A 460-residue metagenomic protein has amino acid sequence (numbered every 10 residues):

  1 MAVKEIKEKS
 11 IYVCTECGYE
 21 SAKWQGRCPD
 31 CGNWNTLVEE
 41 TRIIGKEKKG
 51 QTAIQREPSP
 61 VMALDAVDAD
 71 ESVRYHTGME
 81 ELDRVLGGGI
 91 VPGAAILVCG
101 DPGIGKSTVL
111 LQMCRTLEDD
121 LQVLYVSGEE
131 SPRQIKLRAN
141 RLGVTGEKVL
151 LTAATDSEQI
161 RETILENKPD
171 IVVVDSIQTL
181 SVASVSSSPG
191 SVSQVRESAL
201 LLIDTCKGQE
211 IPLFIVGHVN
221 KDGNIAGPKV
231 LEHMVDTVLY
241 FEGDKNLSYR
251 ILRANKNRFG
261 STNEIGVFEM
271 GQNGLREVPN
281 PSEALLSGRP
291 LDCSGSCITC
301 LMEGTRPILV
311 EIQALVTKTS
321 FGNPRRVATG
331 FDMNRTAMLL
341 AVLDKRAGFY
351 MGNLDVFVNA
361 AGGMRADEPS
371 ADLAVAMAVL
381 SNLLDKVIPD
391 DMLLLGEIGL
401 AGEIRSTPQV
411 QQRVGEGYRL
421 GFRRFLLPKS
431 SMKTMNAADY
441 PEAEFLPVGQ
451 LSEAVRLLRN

Functional and structural regions predicted by a protein language model:
A2-V3: P-loop/Walker A NTP-binding region and its immediately flanking N-terminal helices in P-loop NTPase folds
I6-E16, E20-R84, V91-L97, I104-R115 (+5 more regions): Peripheral, non-AAA+ core regions of ATP-driven protein-machinery
D101, G128: P-loop (Walker A) phosphate-binding loop of NTP-binding proteins
V123-S127: Conserved RecA-like ASCE P-loop NTPase motor core of nucleic-acid helicases/translocases
P132: Divalent metal-dependent catalytic cores for phosphoryl transfer on phosphate-bearing substrates
